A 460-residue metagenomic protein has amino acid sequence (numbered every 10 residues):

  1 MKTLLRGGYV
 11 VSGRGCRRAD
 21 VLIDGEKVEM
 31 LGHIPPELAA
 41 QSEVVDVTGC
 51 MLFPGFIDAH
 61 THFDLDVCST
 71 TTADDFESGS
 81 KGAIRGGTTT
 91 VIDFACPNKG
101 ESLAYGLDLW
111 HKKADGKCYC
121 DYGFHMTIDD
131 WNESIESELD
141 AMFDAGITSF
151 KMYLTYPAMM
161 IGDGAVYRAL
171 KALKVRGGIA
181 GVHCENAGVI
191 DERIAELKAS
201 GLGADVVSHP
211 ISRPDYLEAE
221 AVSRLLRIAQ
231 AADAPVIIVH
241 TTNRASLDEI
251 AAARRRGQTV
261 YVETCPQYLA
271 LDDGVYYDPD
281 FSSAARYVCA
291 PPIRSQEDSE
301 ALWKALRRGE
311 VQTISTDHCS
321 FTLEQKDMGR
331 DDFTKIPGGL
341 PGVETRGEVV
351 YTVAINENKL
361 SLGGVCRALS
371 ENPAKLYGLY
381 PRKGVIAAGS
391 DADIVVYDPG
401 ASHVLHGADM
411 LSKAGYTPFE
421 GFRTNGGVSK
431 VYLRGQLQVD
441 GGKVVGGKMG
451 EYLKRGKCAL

Functional and structural regions predicted by a protein language model:
M1-G55: Histidine-rich, glycine-flanked metal-binding segment
G8, E26, G49, H60 (+14 more regions): Divalent metal-coordination and catalytic microenvironments
G8, M328-D332, A388-K454: C-terminal cap of metal-dependent C-N hydrolases
T48-K117, S134: Metal-associated gating/positioning segment near the N- to mid-region
T88-T90, C120, T148, Q312: Short acidic/polar active-site loop segments enriched in Thr and Asp
A104-C120, R168-V182: Alpha-helix-loop-beta-strand connector modules within alpha/beta enzyme cores
S134-I314: Histidine/acidic residue-rich metal-binding segments in metalloenzymes
G203-P235, R286-Y287, R308, Q312-I314 (+1 more regions): His/Asp/Glu-enriched, well-ordered alpha-helical/loop segment that forms or immediately abuts the divalent-metal
